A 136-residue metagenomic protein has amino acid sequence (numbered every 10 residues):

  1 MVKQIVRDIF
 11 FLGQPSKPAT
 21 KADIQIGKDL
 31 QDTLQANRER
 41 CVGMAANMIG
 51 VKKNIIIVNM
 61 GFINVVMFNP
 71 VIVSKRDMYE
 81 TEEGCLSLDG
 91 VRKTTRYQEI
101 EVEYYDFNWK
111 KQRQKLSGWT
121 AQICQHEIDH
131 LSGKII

Functional and structural regions predicted by a protein language model:
M1-I136: Positively charged
